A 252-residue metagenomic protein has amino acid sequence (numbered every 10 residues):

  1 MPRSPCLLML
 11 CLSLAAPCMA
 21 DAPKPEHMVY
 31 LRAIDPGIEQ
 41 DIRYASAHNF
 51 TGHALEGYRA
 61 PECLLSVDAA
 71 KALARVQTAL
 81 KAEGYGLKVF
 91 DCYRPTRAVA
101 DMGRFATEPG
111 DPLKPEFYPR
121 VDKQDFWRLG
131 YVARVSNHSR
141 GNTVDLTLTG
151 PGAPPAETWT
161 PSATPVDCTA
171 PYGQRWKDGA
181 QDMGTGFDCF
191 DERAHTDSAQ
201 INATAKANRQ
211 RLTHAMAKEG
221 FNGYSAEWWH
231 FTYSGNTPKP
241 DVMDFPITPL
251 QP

Functional and structural regions predicted by a protein language model:
M1-P2: N-terminal secretory signal peptides that target proteins for export/translocation
P5-A16: Bacterial N-terminal signal peptides
M19-C92, T96-S225, N236-P252: Extracytoplasmic cell-surface/polysaccharide-interacting catalytic and binding patches
F231: Conserved metal-phosphate-binding beta-hairpin within the catalytic cores of diverse ATP-dependent phosphoryl-transfer
